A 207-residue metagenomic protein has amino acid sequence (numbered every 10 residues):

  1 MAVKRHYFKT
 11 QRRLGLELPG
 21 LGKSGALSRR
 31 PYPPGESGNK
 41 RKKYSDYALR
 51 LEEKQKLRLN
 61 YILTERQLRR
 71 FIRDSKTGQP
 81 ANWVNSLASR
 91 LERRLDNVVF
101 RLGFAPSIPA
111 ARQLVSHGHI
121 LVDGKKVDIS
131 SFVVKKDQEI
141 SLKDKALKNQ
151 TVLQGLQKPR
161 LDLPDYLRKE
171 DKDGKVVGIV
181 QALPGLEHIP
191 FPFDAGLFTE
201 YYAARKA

Functional and structural regions predicted by a protein language model:
M1-L102, I129-A207: Ferredoxin-like alpha/beta domains used as RNA- or RNAP-binding modules
R101-F104, I108-I120: Mid-length scaffold segments of soluble, non-membrane domains
